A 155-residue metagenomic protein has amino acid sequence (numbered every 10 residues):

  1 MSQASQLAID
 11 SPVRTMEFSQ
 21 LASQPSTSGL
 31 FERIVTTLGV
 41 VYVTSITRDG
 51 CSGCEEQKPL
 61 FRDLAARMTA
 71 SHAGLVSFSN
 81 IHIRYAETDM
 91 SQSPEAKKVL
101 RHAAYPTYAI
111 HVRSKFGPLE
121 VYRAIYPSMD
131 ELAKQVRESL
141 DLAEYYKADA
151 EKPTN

Functional and structural regions predicted by a protein language model:
M1-A22, N155: N-terminal targeting signals for export/organelle localization
L7-I9, E17, S26-T69: Local sequence-structure signature of Cys/Sec-based thiol-disulfide redox active-site neighborhoods
T15, Q20-P25, I46-T47, A65 (+1 more regions): Thiol-based oxidoreductase modules, predominantly thioredoxin-like and allied folds used for disulfide exchange
Q24, S28, K58-F61, Y105 (+2 more regions): Generic preference for well-ordered alpha-helical elements
Y42-S45, S77-N80, T107-H111: Beta-strand cores of modular interaction/reader domains in eukaryotic scaffold and signaling proteins, especially PDZ
S52-G53, A86-T88, F116-P118, E131: Eukaryotic short linear interaction motifs
E95-A103: A short glycine-leucine-enriched loop at secondary-structure breakpoints that most characteristically corresponds
H102-T154: Non-catalytic, surface beta->alpha helical segment in thiol-disulfide oxidoreductase systems
